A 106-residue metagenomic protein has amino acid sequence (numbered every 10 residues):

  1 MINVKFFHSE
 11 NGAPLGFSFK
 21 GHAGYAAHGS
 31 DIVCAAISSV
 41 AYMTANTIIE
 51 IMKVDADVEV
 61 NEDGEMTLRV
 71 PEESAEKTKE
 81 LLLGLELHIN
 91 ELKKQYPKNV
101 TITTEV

Functional and structural regions predicted by a protein language model:
M1-I32, Y42, T47-V106: N-terminal intrinsically disordered, cationic/polar leader segments that include organellar targeting peptides
V33-I37: Short, conserved glycine- and acidic-residue-centered signature motifs in active-site or ligand-binding loops
